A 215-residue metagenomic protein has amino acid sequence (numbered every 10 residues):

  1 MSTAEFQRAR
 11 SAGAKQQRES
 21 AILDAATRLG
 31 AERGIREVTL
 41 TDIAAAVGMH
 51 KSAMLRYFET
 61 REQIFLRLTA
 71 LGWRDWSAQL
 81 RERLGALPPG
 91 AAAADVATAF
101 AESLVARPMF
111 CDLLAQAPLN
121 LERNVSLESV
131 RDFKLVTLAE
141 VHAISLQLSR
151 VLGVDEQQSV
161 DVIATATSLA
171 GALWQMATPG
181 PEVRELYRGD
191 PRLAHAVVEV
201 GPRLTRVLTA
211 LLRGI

Functional and structural regions predicted by a protein language model:
M1-R33, T41, L87-P88: Basic, helix-initiating cap at the start of DNA-binding domains
M1-S2, L135-R150, V154, A172-I215: C-terminal peripheral helix-coil segments that are non-catalytic and often amphipathic
Q17, A21-R28, A46, Q63-G85 (+2 more regions): Alpha-helical structural segments
A21, D42, D95-A99, D161-S168 (+2 more regions): Amphipathic alpha-helical interaction segments
L29, R36-Q63, R67: Helix-turn-helix
R67, R81-F110, S159-A166: Hydrophobic alpha-helical connector segments
A92-D112, V197-I215: N-terminal hydrophobic signal/anchor transmembrane helix of membrane proteins
A106-E128, T178-E185: Amphipathic alpha-helical segments used for helix-helix packing
